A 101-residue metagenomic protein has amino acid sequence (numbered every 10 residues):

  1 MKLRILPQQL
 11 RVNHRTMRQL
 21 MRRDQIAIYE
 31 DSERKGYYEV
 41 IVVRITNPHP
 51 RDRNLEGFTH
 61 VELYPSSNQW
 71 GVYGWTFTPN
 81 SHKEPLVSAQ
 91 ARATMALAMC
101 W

Functional and structural regions predicted by a protein language model:
M1-E62: Short N-terminal "domain-start" leader segments that mark the transition from disordered tails or signal peptides into
L10, R51-R53, N68, H82 (+1 more regions): A generic alpha-helix propensity feature with a strong bias for hydrophobic helices
R34, L55, Q69-V72, T94: Intrinsically disordered, low-complexity segments enriched in small/polar residues
V42, M95-W101: Short, mixed-charge low-complexity intrinsically disordered segments
H60, G74-F77, M99: Polar low-complexity intrinsically disordered regions enriched in Ser/Thr and small residues
E62-P65, Q90: Basic DNA-binding region of bZIP-type proteins
P65-H82: A short, exposed loop/beta-hairpin motif centered on an aromatic-Gly-Thr core
T78-L97: A short, charged, amphipathic alpha-helix used as a generic interaction element across diverse proteins
